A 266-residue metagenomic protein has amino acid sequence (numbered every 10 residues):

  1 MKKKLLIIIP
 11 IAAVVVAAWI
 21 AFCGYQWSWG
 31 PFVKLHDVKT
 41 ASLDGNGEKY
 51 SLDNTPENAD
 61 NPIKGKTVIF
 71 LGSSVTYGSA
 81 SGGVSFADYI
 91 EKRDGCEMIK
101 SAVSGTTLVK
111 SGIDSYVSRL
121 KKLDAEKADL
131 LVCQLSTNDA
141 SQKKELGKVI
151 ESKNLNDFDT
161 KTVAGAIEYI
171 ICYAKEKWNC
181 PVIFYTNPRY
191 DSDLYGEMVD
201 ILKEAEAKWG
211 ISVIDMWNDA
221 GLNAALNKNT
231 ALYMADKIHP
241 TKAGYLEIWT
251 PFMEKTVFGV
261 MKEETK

Functional and structural regions predicted by a protein language model:
M1-L71, V75-G82, K92, A125-K127 (+3 more regions): N-terminal secretory targeting modules
I9-A13, W19-F22, G95, D157-K161 (+2 more regions): Charged/polar interaction segments and conserved charged motifs
A18, F86-A87, I167, G196: Generic low-polarity alpha-helical segments
D44-G47, P56-N58, V75, D88 (+6 more regions): Generic detector of bulky aromatic hydrophobic side chains
G47-K49, Y77-S79, K110-G112, V163 (+1 more regions): A short linear-motif detector with a strong N-terminal bias
T67-I69, V75-N156: Conserved SGNH/GDSL esterase-like catalytic core that processes O-acyl groups on lipids and polysaccharides
S115-K266: Alpha-helical cap/lid subdomain in secreted, periplasmic, or secretory-pathway luminal O-acyl-processing enzymes
